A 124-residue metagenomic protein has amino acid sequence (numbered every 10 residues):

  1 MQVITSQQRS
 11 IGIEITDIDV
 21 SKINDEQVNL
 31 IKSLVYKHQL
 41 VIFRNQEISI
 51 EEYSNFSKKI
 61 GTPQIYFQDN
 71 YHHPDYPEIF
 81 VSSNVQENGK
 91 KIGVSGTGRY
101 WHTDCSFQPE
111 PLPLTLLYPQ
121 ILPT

Functional and structural regions predicted by a protein language model:
Q2-T124: Fe(II)/2-oxoglutarate oxygenase catalytic core
